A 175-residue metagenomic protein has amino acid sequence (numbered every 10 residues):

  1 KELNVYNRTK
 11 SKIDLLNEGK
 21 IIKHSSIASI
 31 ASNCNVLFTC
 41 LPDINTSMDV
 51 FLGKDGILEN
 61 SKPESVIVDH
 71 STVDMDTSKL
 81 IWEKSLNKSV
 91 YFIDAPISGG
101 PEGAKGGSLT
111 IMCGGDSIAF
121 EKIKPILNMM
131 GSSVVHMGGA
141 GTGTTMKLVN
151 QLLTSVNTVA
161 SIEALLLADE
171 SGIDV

Functional and structural regions predicted by a protein language model:
K1-T39, E64-S65, S71, P101: NAD(P)+-binding Rossmann beta1-loop-alpha1 motif at the extreme N-terminus of oxidoreductases
L3, K23, Y91-I93, V134 (+1 more regions): Hydrophobic beta-strand scaffold residues
R8-T9, D43, D116: Residues in the short beta-alpha loop(s) of Rossmann-like NAD(P)-binding domains
I27-F92: Rossmann-fold NAD(P) dinucleotide-binding segment
V73-Q151, S155: Rossmann-fold dinucleotide-binding core
T142-V175: Helical "substrate-binding/catalytic lid" subdomain of Rossmann-like NAD(P)-dependent dehydrogenases/reductases
